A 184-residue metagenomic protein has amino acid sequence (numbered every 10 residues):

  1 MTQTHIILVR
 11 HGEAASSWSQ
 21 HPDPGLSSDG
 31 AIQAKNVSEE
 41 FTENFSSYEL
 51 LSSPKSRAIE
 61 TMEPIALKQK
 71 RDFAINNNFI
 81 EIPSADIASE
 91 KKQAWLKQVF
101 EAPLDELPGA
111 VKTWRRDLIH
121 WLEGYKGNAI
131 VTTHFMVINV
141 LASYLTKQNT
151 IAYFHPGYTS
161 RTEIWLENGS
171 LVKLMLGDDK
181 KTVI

Functional and structural regions predicted by a protein language model:
M1-T4, V37, R71-I75, E81-A94 (+1 more regions): Acidic, low-complexity terminal tails and accessory targeting/binding regions of phosphate-metabolizing enzymes
T2-A74, Q98, A102-L107: Active-site-proximal alpha-helix that buttresses catalytic centers in soluble enzyme cores
I6, Y48, Y125-M136: Generic beta-sheet signal
H11, H134, K180-T182: Histidine-centered active-site/metal-ligand motif
A14, V137-I138: Short active-site segment of divalent metal-dependent hydrolases/proteases that encodes the spacing between
G25, E63-H120, M175: Phosphate-handling substructures
N36-E40, D117-G124: A generic secondary-structure signal
P64, V140, Y144: Active-site signature of alpha/beta-hydrolase-fold catalytic machinery across serine- and Asp/Cys-nucleophile hydrolases
